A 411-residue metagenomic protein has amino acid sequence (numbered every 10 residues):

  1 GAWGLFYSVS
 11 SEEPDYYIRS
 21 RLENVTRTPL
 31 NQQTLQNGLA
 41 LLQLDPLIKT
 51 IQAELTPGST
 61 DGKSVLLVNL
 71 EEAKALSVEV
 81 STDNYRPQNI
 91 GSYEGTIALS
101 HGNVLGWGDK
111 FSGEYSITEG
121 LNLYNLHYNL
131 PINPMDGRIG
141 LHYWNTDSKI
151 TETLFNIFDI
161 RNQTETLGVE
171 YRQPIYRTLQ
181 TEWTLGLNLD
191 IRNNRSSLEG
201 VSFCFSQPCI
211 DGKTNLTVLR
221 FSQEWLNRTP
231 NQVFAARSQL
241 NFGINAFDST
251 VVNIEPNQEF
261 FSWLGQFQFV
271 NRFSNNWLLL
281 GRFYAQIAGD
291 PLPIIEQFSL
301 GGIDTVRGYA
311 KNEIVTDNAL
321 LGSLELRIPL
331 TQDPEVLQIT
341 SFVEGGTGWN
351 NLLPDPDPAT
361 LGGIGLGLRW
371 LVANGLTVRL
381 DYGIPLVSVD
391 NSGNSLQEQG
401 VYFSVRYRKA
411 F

Functional and structural regions predicted by a protein language model:
G1-R86, A98, E114-L123, W263 (+1 more regions): Periplasmic polypeptide-binding modules associated with outer-membrane biogenesis and secretion
A53, L76-R86, I97-N103, W107-E119 (+5 more regions): Transmembrane beta-strand segments that form the barrel wall of outer-membrane beta-barrel proteins
G62, G91-G95, G120-Y124, Q163-L167 (+6 more regions): Residues that define the transmembrane beta-barrel architecture of outer-membrane proteins
A73-A75, V104-G106, N133-M135, Y176-Q180 (+5 more regions): Outer-membrane beta-barrel channels and translocator barrels
V78-V80, D109-G113, G137-L141, W183-L187 (+9 more regions): Transmembrane beta-strands of outer-membrane beta-barrel proteins
L99, W370, G375, Q397-F411: Outer-membrane beta-barrel "beta-signal"
R138-D290, G348-W349: Transmembrane beta-strand segments of outer-membrane beta-barrel domains in Gram-negative and organellar OMPs
K149-E152, N188, R192-C209, V218 (+3 more regions): Outer membrane beta-barrel transmembrane domains
